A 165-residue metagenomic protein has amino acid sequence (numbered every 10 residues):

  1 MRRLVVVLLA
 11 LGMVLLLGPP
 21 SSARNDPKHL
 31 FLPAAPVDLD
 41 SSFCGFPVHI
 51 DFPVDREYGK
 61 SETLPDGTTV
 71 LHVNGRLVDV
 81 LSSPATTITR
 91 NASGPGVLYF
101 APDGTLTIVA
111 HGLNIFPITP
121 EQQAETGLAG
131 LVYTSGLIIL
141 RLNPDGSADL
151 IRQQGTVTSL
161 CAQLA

Functional and structural regions predicted by a protein language model:
M1-L4: Positively charged n-region of N-terminal signal peptides that target proteins for export
V7-L16: Bacterial N-terminal signal peptides
P19-A23: Sec/Tat signal peptide C-region and signal peptidase I cleavage site
R24-A165: Beta-strand-enriched cores of mature, soluble protein domains
